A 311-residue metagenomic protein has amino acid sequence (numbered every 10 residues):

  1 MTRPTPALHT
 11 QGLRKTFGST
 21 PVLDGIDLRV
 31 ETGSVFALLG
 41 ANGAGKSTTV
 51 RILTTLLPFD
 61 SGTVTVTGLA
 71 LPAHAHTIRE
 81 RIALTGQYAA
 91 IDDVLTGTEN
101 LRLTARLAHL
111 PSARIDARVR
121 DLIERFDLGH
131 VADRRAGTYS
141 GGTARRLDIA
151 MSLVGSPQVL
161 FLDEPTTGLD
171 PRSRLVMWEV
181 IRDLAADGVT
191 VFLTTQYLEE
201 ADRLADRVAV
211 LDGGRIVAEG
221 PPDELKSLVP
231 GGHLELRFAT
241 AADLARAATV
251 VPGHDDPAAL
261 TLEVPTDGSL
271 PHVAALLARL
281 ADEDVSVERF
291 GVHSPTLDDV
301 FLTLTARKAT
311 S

Functional and structural regions predicted by a protein language model:
G62-A73, I78: Conserved ABC transporter NBD signature motif
R102, R106, A113-V131: Conserved ABC ATPase "signature" region
S156: Conserved catalytic motifs of ABC-family nucleotide-binding domains
L160-D163: Catalytic Walker B motif of ABC-type/P-loop ATPase nucleotide-binding domains
M177-D267: ABC transporter nucleotide-binding domain
